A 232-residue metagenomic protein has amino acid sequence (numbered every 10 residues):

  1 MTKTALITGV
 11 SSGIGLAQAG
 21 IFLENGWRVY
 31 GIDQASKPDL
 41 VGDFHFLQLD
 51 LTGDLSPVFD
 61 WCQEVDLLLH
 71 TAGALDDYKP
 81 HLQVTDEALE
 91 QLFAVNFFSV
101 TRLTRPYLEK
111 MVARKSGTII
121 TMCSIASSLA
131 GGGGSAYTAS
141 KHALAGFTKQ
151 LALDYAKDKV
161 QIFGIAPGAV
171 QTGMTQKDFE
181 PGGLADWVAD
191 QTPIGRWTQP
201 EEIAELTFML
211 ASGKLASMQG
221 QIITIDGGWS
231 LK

Functional and structural regions predicted by a protein language model:
S11, A19: N-terminal Rossmann NAD(P)H-binding glycine-rich loop of SDR-like oxidoreductase domains
L75-E90, G133-A136, Q176-E180: Conserved mid-core segment of classical short-chain dehydrogenase/reductases
L82-T101, I120, L144, I194: Catalytic Tyr-X3-Lys loop
T104, S140, T148: Active-site helix of classical SDR
S124: Residue(s) in the substrate-gating loop at a strand-loop-helix junction that position the organic substrate next
A156, Q161, M218-G220: Short, small/polar-rich loop/turn modules that mediate ligand/substrate recognition or access, typified
T192-I203: A conserved structural motif in NAD(P)-dependent oxidoreductases
F208, Q219-K232: Short C-terminal tail/terminal secondary-structure segment of NAD(P)H-dependent dehydrogenase/reductase domains
